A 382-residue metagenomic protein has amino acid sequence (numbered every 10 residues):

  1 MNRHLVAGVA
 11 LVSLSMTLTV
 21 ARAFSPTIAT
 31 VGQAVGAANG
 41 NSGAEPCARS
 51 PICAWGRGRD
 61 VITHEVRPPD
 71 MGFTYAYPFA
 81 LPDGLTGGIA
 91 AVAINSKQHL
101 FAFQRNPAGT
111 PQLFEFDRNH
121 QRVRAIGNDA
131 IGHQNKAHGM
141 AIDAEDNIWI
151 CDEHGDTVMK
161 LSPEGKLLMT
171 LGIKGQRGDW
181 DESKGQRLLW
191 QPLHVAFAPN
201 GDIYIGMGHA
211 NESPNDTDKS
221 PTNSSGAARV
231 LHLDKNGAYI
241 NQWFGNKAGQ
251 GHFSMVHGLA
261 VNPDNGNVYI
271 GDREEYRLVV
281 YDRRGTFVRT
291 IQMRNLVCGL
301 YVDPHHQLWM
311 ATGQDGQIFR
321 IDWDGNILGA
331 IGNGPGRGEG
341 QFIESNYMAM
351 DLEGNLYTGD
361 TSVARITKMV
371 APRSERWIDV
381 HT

Functional and structural regions predicted by a protein language model:
M1-H4: Positively charged n-region of N-terminal signal peptides that target proteins for export
G8-T17: Bacterial N-terminal signal peptides
R22-T382: Sequence-structural signature of mature extracellular/luminal beta-sheet repeat domains, prominently beta-propellers
